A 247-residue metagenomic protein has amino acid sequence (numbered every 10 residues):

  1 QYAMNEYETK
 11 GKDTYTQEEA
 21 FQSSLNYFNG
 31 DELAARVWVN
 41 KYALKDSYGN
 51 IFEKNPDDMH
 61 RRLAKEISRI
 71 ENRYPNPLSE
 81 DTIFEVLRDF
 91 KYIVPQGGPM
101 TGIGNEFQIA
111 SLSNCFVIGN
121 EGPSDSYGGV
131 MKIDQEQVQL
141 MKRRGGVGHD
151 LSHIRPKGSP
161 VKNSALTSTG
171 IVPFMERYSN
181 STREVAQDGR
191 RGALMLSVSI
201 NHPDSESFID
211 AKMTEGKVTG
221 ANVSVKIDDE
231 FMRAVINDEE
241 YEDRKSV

Functional and structural regions predicted by a protein language model:
Q1-K245: Extended catalytic cores of very large enzyme megasubunits
